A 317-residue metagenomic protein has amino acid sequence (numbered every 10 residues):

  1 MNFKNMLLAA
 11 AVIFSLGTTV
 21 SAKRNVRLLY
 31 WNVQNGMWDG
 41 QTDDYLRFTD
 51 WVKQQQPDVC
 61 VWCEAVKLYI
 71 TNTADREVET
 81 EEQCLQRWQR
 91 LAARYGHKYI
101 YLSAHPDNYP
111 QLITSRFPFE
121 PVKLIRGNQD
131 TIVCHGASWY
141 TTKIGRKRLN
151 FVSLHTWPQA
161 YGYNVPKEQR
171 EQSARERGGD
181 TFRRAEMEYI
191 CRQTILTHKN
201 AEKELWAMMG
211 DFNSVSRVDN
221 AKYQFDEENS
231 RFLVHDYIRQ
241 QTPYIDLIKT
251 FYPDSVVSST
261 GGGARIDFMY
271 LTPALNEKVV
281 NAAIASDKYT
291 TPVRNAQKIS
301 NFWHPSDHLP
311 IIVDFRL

Functional and structural regions predicted by a protein language model:
N2-L8, G17-R94, H105-N108, D307 (+1 more regions): N-terminal, active-site-proximal structural segment of metallo-dependent hydrolase catalytic domains
N25-W38, R148-P158, V165, Q172-E176: Active-site-proximal beta-strand elements of phosphoester/diester hydrolases
V26-V33, W51-E79, T114, Y140 (+5 more regions): Active-site beta-strand/loop signature of hydrolases that rely on acidic residues for catalysis
M37-W38, K67-T71, P106-P110, Q159-G162 (+3 more regions): Active-site environment of divalent metal-dependent phosphoester hydrolases
Q41-F48, C84-W88, P110, G136 (+2 more regions): Stable alpha-helical elements in mature extracytoplasmic
C63-Y161: Structured beta-strand-rich core segments of catalytic domains in phosphoester-bond hydrolases
L124-I125, L196-A207, F212-L317: Metal-dependent phosphoester-hydrolase catalytic domains
P158-Y189, N213-F232: Active-site-proximal segments of metal-dependent phosphoesterases and phosphodiesterases across multiple
